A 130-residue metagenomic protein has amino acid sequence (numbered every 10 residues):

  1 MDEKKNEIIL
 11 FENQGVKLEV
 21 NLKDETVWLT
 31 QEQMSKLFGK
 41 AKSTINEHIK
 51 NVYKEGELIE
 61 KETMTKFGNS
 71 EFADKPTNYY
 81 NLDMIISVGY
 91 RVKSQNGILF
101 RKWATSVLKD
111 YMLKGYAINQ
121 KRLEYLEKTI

Functional and structural regions predicted by a protein language model:
M1-Q31, L37, N69-I130: Positively charged, aromatic-accented nucleic-acid-binding surfaces
E32, S43: Key DNA-contact positions within bacterial/archaeal DNA-binding proteins
N51-E55: Alpha-helical DNA-recognition elements
G56-E71: Short Lys/Arg-enriched helix C-cap and helix-to-coil transition segments that create basic nucleic-acid-contact patches
